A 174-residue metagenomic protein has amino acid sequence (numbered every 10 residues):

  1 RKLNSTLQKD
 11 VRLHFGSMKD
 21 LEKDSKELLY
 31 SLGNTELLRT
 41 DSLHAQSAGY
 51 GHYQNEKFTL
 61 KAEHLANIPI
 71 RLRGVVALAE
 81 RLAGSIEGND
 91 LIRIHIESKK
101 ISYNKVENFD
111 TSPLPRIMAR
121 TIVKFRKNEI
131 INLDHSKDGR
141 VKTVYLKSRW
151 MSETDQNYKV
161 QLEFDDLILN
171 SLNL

Functional and structural regions predicted by a protein language model:
R1-L174: Basic, alpha-helical nucleic-acid-binding regions used in initiation and control of genome expression
